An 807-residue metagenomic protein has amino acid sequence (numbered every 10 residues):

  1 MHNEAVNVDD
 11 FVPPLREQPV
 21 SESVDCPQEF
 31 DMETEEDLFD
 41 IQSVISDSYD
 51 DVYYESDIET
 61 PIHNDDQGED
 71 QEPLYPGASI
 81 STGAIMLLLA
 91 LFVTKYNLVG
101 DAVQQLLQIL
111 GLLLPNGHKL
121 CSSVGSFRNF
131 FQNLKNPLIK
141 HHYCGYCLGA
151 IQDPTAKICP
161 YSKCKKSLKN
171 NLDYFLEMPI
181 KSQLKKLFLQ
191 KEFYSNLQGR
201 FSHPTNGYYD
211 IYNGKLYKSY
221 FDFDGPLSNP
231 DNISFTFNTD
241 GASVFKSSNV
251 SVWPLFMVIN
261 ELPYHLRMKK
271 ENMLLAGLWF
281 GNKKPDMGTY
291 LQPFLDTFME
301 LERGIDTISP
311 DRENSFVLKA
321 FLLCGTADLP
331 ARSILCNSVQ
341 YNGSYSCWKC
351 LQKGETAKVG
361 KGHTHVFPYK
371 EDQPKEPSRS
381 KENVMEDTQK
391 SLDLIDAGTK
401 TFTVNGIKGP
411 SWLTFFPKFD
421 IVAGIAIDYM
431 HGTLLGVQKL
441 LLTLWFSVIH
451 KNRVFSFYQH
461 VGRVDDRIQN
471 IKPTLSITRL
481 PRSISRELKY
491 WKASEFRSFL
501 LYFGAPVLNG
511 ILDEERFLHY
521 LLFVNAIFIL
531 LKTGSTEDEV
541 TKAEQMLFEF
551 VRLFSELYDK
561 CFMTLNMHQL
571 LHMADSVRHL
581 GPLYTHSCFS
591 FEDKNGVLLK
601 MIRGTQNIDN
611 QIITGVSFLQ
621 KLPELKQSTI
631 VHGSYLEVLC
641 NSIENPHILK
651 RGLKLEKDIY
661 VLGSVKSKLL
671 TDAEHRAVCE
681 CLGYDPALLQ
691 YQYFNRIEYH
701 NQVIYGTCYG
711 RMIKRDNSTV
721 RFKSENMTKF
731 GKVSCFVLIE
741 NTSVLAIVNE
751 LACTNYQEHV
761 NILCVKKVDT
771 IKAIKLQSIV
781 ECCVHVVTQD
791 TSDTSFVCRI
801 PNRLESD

Functional and structural regions predicted by a protein language model:
M1-H2, C159: C-terminal recognition-helix end and immediately following basic linker of small zinc-binding "finger" domains
H2-L89, L804-D807: Acidic, serine/threonine- and proline/glycine-rich intrinsically disordered low-complexity regions
V24, Y161-G241, D296, E300-L501 (+3 more regions): Charged (Asp/Glu and Lys/Arg) segments that form or flank catalytic channels of large polymer- and nucleotide-handling
E33, D47, K169, L351 (+1 more regions): Terminal interaction-prone segments of large eukaryotic proteins
N97, F280-M287, A493, I511-E514: Conserved, non-catalytic sequence blocks in retroelement Pol enzymes and Pol-derived host proteins
L138-H141, A156-Y161, S344, L745: Residues immediately within or flanking Cys/His clusters that coordinate Zn2+ in small zinc-binding modules
D210-G281, Q352, P506, F528 (+2 more regions): Acidic, metal-ligating active-site segments
P254-P310, G343-W348, Q352-T414, V422 (+2 more regions): E2/UBC-UEV (E2-variant) core
